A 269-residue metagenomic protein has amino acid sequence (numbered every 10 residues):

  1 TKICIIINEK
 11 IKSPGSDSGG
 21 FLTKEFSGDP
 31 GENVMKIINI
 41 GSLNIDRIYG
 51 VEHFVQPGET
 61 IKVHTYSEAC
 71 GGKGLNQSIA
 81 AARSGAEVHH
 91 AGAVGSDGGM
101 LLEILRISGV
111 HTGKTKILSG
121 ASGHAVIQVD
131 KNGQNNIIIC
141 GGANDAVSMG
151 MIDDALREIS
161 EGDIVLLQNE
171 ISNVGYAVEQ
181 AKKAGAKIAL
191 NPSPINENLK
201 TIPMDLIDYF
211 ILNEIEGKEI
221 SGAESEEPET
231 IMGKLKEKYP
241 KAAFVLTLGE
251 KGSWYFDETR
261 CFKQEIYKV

Functional and structural regions predicted by a protein language model:
K10-F21, E25, D29: Positively charged N-terminal leader segments that act as targeting/secretion signals
M35-Q56: Positively charged, low-complexity intrinsically disordered leader regions
I37, E197, P228-V269: Conserved phosphate-binding/catalytic region of the ribokinase-like
I37, P57-H124: Substrate-binding N-lobe of the ribokinase-like
H90, T115-I117, I127-I164: Conserved phosphate-binding/catalytic loop of the ribokinase/pfkB sugar-kinase fold
G109, D145-G150, A189-I195: Short gly/ser/thr-rich secondary-structure transition/capping motifs
I164-T230, K251-S253: Conserved beta-alpha-beta core of the PfkB/ribokinase-like small-molecule kinase fold
